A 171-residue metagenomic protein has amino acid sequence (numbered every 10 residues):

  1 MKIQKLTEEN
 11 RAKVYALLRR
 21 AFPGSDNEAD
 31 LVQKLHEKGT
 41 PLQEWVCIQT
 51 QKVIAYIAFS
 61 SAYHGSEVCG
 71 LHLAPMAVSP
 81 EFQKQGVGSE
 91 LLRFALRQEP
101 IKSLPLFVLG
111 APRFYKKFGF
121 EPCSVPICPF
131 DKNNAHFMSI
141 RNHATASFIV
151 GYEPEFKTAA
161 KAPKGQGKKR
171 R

Functional and structural regions predicted by a protein language model:
K2-V14: A short beta-loop-alpha structural element at the N-terminal edge of CoA-dependent acyl/N-acetyltransferase catalytic
R11, A21-A58, A62-Y63: Active-site rim helix/loop that mediates acceptor-substrate recognition in acyltransferases
L42, V68, S103: Short coil/loop residues immediately preceding or within conserved phosphate-binding loops of NTP-utilizing enzyme
T50-Q51, E81-F82, R141-T145: Short loop segments at secondary-structure junctions
A62-L73, Q83: A conserved beta-turn-beta hairpin within the catalytic core of GNAT-like acetyltransferases that forms part
L73, V78, K84-R97: Conserved acetyl-CoA-binding loop-helix of GNAT-fold acetyltransferases
L106-N133: Conserved active-site alpha-helix within GNAT-family acetyltransferase domains
P129-R171: C-terminal "cap" of GNAT-fold acetyltransferases
